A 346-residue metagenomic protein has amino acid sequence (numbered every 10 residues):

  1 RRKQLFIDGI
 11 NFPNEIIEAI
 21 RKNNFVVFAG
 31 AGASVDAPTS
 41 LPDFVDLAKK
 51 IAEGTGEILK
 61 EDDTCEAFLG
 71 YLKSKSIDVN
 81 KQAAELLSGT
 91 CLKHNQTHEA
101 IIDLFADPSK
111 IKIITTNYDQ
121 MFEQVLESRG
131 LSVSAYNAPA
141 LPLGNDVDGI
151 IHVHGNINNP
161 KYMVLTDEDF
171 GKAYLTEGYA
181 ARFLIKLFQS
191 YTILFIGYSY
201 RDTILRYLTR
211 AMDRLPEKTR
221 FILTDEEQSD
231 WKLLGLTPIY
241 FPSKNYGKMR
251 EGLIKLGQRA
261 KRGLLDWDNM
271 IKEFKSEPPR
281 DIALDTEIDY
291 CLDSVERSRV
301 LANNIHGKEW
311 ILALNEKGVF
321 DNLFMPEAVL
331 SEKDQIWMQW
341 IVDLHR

Functional and structural regions predicted by a protein language model:
R1-L5, N80, I150-F170: Active-site-proximal helix-loop elements at catalytic-domain edges
R1-V27, A33-V35, L59-K60, Y71-D78 (+6 more regions): SIR2/sirtuin-family catalytic core signature
P42-I58: Short catalytic helix/loop segments, enriched in acidic residues and glycine and frequently bearing histidine
N80-S88: Short glycine/proline- and acidic residue-enriched helix-loop micro-motifs that form flexible lids or anion-recognition
D119: Electropositive, gly/pro-rich neighborhoods at or near active sites that engage anionic ligands
F122-E127: Conserved subregion of the PPM/PP2C metallophosphatase catalytic domain
E168-F183: Active-site glycine-rich loop that binds ribose-phosphate moieties when present
